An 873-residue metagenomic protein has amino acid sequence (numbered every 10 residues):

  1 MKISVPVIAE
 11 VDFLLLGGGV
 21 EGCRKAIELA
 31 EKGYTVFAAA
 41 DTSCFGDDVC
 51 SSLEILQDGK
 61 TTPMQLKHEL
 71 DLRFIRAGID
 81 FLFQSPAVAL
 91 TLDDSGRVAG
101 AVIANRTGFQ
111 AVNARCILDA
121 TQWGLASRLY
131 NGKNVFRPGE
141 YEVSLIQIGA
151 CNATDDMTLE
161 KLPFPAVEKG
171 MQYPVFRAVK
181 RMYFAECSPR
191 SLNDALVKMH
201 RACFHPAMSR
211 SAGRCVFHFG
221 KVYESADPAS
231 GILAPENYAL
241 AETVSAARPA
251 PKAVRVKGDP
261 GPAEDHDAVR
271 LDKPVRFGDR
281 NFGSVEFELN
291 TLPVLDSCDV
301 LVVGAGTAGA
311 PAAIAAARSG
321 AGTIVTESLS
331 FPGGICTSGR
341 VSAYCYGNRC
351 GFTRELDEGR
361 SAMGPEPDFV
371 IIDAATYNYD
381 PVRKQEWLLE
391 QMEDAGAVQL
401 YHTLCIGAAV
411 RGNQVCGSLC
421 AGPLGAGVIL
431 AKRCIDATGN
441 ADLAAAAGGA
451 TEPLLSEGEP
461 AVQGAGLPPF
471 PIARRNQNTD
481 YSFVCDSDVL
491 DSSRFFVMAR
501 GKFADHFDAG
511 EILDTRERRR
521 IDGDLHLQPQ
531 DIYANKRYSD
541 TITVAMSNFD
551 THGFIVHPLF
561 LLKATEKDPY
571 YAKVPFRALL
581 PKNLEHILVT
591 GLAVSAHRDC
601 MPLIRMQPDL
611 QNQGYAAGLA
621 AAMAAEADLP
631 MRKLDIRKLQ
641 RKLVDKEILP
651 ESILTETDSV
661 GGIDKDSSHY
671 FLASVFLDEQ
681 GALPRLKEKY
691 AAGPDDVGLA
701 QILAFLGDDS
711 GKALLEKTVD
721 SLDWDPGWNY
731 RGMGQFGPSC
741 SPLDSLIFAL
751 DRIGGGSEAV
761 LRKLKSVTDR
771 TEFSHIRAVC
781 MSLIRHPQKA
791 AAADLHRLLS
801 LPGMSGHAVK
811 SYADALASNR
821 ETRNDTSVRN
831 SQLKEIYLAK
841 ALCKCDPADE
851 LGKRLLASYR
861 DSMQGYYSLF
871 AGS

Functional and structural regions predicted by a protein language model:
K2-E10, R24, E28-G96, N105 (+13 more regions): Conserved N-terminal/central alpha/beta ligand/cofactor-binding core
S4-V5, D48, F83, A104-C116 (+12 more regions): Flavin (FAD/FMN)-binding glycine-rich loop and adjacent Rossmann-like elements that form
P6-G19, L292-G306: Beta1/beta-strand and adjacent pyrophosphate-binding region of the FAD-binding site in flavoprotein oxidoreductases
L14, F37, D299-L301, I324 (+1 more regions): Conserved beta-strand elements of the Class I
G22-C23, G309: N-terminal Rossmann-fold NAD(P) dinucleotide-binding loop
S667-D678, E688, D695-D709, K717 (+6 more regions): Structural detector for internal amphipathic alpha-helices that build alpha-solenoid repeat scaffolds
A682-E688, L714-V719, V760-K765, D794-L799 (+1 more regions): Buried hydrophobic core positions in alpha-solenoid tandem helical repeats
K853-S873: Eukaryotic acidic, Ser/Thr-rich intrinsically disordered low-complexity regions
